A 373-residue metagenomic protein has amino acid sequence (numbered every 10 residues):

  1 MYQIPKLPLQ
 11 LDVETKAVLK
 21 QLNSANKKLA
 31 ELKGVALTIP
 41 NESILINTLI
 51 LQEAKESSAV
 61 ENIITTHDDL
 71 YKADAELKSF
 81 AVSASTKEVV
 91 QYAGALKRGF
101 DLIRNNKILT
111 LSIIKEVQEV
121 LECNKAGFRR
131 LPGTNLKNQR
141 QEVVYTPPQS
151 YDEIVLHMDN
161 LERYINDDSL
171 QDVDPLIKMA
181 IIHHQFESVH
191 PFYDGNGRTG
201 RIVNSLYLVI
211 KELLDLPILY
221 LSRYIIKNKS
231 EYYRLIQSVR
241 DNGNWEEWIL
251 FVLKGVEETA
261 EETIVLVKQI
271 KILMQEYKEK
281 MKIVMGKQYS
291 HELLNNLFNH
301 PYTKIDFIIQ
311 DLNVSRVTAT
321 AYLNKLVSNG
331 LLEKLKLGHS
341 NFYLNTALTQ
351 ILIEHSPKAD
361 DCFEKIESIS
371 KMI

Functional and structural regions predicted by a protein language model:
M1-I373: FIC/Doc superfamily catalytic core
